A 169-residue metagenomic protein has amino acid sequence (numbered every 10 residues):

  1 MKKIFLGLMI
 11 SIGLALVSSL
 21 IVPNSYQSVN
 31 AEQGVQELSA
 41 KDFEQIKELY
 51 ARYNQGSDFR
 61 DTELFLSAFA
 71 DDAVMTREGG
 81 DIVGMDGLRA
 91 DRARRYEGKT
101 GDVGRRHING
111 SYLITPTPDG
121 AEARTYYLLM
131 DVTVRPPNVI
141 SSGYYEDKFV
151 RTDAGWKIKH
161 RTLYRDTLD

Functional and structural regions predicted by a protein language model:
M1-I4: Positively charged n-region of N-terminal signal peptides that target proteins for export
L8-V22: Bacterial N-terminal signal peptides
Y26-D71: Short, low-complexity N-terminal intrinsically disordered segments enriched in polar/charged residues
Y26-S28, E32, E122, S142-D169: Short beta-strand edge/turn micro-motifs at domain boundaries
S57, F69, Y127-L129, T162-R165: Short beta-strand segments enriched in hydrophobic/aromatic residues within well-folded beta-rich domains
T62-Y127: A solvent-exposed, acidic/Ser-Thr-rich amphipathic alpha-helical stretch
H107-N109, I140-Y145: Short, surface-exposed coil-to-beta transition loops
Y127-T133, R151: Beta-strand elements of well-folded, non-transmembrane domains
